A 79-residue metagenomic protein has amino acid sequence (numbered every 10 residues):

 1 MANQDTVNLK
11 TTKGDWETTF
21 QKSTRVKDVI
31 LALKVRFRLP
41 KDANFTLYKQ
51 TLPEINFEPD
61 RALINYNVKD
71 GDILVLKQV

Functional and structural regions predicted by a protein language model:
M1-V79: Ubiquitin system architectures
